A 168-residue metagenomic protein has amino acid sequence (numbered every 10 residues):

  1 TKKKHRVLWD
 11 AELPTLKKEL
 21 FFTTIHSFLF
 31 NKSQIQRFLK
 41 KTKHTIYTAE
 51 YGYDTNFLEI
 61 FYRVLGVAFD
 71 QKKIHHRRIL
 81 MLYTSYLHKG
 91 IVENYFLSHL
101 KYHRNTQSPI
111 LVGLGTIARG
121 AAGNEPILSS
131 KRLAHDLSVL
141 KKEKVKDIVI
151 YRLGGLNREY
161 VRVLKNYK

Functional and structural regions predicted by a protein language model:
T1, A11-L13, T48-G52, L82 (+2 more regions): A cross-domain feature marking catalytic cores of carbohydrate-active enzymes and several ubiquitous metabolic/repair
T1-F30, K40, K146-R152: Active-site groove signature of glycoside hydrolases
K2, Q71-K73, N105, K141-K142: Extracellular/periplasmic catalytic domains that process cell-envelope and extracellular macromolecules
K3-T15, L65-I79: A structural motif
T24-K40, H44-I46, K73-A122: Glycoside hydrolase catalytic-domain groove-lining segments
I35-R63: Hydrophobic, well-structured mid-protein blocks that either form specific transmembrane helices
F57-D70, G90-H103, H135-D136: Alpha-helical scaffolding within the catalytic cores of extracellular/periplasmic polymer-degrading hydrolases
I74-V92, L111-K168: Substrate-binding cleft of secreted/luminal carbohydrate-active enzymes
